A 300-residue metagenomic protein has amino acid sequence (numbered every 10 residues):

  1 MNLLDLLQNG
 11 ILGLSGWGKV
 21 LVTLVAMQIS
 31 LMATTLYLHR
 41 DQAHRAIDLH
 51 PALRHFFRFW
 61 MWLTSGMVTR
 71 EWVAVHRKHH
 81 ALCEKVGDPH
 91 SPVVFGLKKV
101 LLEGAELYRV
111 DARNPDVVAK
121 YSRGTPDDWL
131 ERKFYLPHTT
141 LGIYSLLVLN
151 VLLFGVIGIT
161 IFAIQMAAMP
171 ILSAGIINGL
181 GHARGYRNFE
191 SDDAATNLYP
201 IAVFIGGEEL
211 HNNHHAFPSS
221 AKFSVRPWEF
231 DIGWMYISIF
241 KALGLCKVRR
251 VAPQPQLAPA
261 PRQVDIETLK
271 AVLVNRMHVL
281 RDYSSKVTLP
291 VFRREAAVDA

Functional and structural regions predicted by a protein language model:
M1-I176, L180, S220-A300: Non-catalytic, topology-defining segments of multipass membrane proteins
A46-I47, L149, G185-A194: Membrane interface segments of multi-pass transport proteins and intramembrane proteases
S122-L130, R187-L210, H214-F217: Active-site-proximal inter-transmembrane loops
